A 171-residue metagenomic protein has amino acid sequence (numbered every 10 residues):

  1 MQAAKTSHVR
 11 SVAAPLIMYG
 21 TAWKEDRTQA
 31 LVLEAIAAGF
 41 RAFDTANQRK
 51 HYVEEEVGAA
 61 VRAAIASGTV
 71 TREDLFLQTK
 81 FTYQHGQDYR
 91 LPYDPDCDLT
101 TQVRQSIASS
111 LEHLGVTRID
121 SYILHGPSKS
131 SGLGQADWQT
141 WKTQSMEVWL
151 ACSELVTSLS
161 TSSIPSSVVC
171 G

Functional and structural regions predicted by a protein language model:
M1-T79, T117: N-terminal binding-site loop/beta-alpha segment at the start of enzyme catalytic domains that lines or forms
A22-K24, Q48, K80-Q84, L124-P127 (+1 more regions): Active-site beta-loop-alpha junctions enriched in small/polar residues
R27, Y52-V53, H85-Q87, K129-G132 (+1 more regions): Short catalytic/ligand-binding loop motif for oxyanion handling, primarily in non-cytosolic enzymes, centered on
A38, T82-Q84, M146: Short amphipathic alpha-helical "recognition" segments used for binding
V61, F81, W141-Q144: Hydrophobic positions in alpha-helices of CheY-like receiver
G68, E73-T100, H125: Structural motif corresponding to the early beta-alpha repeats
L91-G171: Glycine/proline-rich, positively charged, aromatic-decorated active-site loop/lid region on the catalytic face
